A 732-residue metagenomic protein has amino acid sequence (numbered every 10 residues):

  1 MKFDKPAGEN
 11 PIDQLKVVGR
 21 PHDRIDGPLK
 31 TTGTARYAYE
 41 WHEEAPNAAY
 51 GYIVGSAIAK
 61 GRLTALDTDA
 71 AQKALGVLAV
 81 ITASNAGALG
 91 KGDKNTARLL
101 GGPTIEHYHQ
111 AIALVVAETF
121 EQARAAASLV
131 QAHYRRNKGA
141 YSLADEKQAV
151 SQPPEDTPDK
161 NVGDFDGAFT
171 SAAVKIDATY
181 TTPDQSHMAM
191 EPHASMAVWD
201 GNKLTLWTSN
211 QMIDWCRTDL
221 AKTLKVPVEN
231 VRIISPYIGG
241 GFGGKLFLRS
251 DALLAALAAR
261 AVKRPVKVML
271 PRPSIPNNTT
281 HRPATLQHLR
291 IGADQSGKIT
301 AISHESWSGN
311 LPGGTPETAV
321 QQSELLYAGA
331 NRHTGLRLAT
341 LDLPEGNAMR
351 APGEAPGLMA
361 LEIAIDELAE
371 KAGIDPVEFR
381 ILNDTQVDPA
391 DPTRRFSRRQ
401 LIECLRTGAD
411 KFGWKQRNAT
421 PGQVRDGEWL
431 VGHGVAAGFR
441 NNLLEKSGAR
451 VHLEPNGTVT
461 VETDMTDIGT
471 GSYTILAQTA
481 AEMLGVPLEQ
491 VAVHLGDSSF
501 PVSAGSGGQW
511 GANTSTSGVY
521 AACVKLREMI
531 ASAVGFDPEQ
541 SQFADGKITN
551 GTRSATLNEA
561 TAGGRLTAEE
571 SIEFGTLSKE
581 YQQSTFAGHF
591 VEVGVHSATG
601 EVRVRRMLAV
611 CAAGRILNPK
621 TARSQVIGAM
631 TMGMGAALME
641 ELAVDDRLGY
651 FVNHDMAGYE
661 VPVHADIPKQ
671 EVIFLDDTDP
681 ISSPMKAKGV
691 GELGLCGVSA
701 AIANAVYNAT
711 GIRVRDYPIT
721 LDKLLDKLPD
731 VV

Functional and structural regions predicted by a protein language model:
M1-D156, A178, D251, A261: Flexible, low-hydrophobicity surface segments
R20, I25-G33, T157-S195, G201 (+5 more regions): Glycine-rich loop/linker segments at domain edges
I25-L29, V130-R135, G139, Q211 (+5 more regions): Extended active-site and interfacial segments that coordinate phosphate-rich ligands in large catalytic machineries
A83-S84, V226-R232, R260-V268, Q295 (+4 more regions): C-terminal catalytic domains of large/alpha subunits in multi-subunit enzymes
G90-K94, A126-L129, R217-D219, F242-L248 (+11 more regions): Short acidic, glycine/serine/threonine-rich loops at helix termini
R98, Q148-L224, D384-T458, V652-V663 (+1 more regions): Helix-loop-helix junctions that connect adjacent transmembrane helices in secondary transporters/permeases, recognized
A111, E118-T119, R264-N310, Y520-G546: Phosphate/diphosphate-binding loops
G241-K263, K267-M269, S472-A480: Thiamine diphosphate
